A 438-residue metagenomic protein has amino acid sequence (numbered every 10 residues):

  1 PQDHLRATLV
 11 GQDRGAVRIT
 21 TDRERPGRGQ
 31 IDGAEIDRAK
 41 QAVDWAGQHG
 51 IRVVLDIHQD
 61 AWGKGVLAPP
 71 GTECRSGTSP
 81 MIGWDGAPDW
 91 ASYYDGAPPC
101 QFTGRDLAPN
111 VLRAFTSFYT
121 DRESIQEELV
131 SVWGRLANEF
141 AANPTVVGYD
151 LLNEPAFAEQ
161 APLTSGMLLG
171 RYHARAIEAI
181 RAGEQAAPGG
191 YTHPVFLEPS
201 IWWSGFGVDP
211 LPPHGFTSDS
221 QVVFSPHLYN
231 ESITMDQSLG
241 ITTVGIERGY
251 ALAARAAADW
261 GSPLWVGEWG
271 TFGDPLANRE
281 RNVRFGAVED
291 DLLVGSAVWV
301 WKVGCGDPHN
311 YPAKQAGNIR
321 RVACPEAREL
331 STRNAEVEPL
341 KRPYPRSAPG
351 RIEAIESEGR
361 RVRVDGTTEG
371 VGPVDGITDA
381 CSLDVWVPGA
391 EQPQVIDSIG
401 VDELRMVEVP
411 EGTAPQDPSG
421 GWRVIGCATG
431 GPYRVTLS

Functional and structural regions predicted by a protein language model:
P1, S232-M235, G306: Short, solvent-exposed loop/turn elements at domain surfaces
P1-P194, P199-P210: Active-site mouth of glycoside hydrolases
G15, D150, S225, W265 (+1 more regions): Rossmann-like NAD(H)/NADP(H) cofactor-binding core
D56, L136, Y149, V195 (+4 more regions): Generic structural signal for small/hydrophobic residues in well-ordered secondary structure, especially within
V147, W265-G267, D397: A short, local hydrophobic-aromatic micro-motif
N153, W202, N230, V303-C305: Residue-level detector of flexible, active-site-proximal loop/helix-junction positions within diverse enzyme catalytic
E159-F272, D290, V294: Glycoside hydrolase catalytic-domain groove-lining segments
F216, S225, L276-D397, D402 (+2 more regions): Aromatic-rich peripheral "rim/lid" segments of glycoside hydrolase catalytic domains that contact and position glycan
